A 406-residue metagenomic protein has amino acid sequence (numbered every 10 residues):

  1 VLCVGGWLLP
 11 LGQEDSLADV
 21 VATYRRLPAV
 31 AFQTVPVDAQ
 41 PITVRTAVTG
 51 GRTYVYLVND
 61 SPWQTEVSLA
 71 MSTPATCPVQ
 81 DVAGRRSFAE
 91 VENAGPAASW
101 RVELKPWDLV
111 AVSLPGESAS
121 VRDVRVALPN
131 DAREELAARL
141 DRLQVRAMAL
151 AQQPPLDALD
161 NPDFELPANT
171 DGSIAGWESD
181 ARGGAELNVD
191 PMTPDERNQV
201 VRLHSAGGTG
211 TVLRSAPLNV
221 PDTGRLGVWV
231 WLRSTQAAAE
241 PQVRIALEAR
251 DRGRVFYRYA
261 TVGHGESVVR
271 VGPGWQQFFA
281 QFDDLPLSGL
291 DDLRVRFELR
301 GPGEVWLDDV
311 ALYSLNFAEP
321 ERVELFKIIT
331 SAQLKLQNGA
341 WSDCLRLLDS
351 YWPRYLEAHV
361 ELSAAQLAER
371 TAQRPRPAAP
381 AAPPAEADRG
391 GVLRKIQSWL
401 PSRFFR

Functional and structural regions predicted by a protein language model:
V1-R26: Aromatic/acidic polysaccharide-binding cleft in carbohydrate-active enzymes
L8, E14-D15, N59-W63, L109 (+4 more regions): Short, solvent-exposed loop/turn segments at secondary-structure junctions
L8-E14, A29-V35, V67, V79 (+1 more regions): Acidic/polar loop patches that form or flank catalytic/metal-binding clefts of enzymes that bind anionic ligands
A29-I42, D195-R197: Edge strands and adjacent loops of beta-rich recognition modules
D38-P74: Carbohydrate-binding surface patches
Q64-E90, P241-I245: Beta-strand-rich binding/interaction modules
A94-E134: C-terminal beta-strand-rich structural cap/linker in extracellular carbohydrate-active enzymes
A127-R406: Extracellular and organelle-lumenal recognition/adhesion modules and their flexible linkers in secreted
